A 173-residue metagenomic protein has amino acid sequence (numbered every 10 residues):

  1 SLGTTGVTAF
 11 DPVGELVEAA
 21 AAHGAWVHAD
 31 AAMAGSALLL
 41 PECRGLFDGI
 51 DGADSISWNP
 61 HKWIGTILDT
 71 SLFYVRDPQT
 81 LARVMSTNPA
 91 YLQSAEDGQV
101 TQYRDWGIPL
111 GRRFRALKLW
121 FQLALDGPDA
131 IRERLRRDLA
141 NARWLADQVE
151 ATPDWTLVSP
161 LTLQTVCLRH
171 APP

Functional and structural regions predicted by a protein language model:
S1-T5, V166-L168: Conserved short loop/turn motifs at secondary-structure junctions
G3-H23: Active-site core of PLP-dependent enzymes with the aminotransferase class I/II
G3-T5, A32-S36: Active-site beta-loop-alpha junctions enriched in small/polar residues
T4, H23-H28, D48-E150: Active-site C-terminal subdomain of aminotransferase-like
T8-P12, A37-C43, I67-T70, M85-S86: Short acidic, glycine/serine/threonine-rich loops at helix termini
G14-A19, P41-I50: A glycine- and small-aliphatic-rich helix-loop capping segment at beta-alpha/alpha-beta transitions that lines
T156-P173: Conserved PLP-binding catalytic core of the aspartate aminotransferase-like
